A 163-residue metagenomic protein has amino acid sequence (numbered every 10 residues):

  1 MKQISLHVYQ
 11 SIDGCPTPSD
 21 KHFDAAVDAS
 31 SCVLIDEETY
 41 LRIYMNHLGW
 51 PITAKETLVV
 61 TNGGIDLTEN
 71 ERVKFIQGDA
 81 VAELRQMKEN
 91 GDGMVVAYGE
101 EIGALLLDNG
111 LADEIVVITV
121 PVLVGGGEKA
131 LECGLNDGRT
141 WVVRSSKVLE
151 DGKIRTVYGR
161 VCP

Functional and structural regions predicted by a protein language model:
M1-P163: Enzymes that bind and transform nitrogen-containing heteroaromatic metabolites
